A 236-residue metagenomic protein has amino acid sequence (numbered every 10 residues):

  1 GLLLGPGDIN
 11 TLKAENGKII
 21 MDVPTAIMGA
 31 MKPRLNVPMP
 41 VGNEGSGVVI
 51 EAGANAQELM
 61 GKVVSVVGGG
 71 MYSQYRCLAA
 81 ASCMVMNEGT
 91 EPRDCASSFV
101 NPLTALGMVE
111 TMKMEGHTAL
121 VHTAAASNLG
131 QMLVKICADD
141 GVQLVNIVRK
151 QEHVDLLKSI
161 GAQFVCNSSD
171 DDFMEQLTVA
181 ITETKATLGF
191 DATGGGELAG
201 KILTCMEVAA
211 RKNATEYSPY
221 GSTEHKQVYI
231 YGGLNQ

Functional and structural regions predicted by a protein language model:
G1-G45: N-terminal glycine-rich beta->alpha transition that marks the start or flank of a dinucleotide-binding site
L4, I9, A14-N16, G68-A81: A structural motif shared across PLP-dependent enzymes of the aminotransferase-like
I27-L35, E44-G68: A glycine-/small-residue-rich N-terminal strand-loop-strand element that serves as the cofactor-binding glycine loop
S65, V121, C166, G189-F190: N-terminal Rossmann-like NAD(P) cofactor-binding module of classical short-chain dehydrogenase/reductase
A96-D171: Mid-domain Rossmann-like dinucleotide-binding core that forms the NAD(H)/NADP(H) cofactor-binding site
H117, A162, K185-A186, H225: Local beta-strand N-terminus motif with an aromatic residue
D140, A192-Q236: Glycine-rich phosphate-binding loop and adjacent beta-alpha segment of Rossmann(oid) nucleotide-cofactor-binding
D172-T184: Short amphipathic alpha-helix with an adjacent loop that forms part of the alpha/beta core around
